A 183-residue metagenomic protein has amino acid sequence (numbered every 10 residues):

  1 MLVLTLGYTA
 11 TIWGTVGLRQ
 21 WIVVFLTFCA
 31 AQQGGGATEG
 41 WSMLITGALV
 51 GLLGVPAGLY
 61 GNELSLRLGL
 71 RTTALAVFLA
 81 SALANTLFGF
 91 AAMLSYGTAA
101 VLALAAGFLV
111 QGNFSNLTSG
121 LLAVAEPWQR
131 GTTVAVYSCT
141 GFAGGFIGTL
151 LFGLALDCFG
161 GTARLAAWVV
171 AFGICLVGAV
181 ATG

Functional and structural regions predicted by a protein language model:
L2-V55, G148-T149: Extracytoplasmic gate region of multi-pass secondary transporters
V24, N116-V124: Intracellular helix-loop hinge segments at the cytoplasmic ends of transmembrane helices in 12-TM rocker-switch-type
G36-T38, L154-V177: A membrane-interface helix-boundary motif in multi-pass transporters
P56-L70, L156-D157: Helix-to-loop junctions at the C-terminal end of transmembrane segments in multipass secondary transporters
G69-L117: C-terminal transmembrane helical hairpin of 12-TM major facilitator-type secondary transporters
A80-N85, C175-T182: MFS 12-TM fold signature
V124-G160: A late C-terminal transmembrane helix in Major Facilitator Superfamily
